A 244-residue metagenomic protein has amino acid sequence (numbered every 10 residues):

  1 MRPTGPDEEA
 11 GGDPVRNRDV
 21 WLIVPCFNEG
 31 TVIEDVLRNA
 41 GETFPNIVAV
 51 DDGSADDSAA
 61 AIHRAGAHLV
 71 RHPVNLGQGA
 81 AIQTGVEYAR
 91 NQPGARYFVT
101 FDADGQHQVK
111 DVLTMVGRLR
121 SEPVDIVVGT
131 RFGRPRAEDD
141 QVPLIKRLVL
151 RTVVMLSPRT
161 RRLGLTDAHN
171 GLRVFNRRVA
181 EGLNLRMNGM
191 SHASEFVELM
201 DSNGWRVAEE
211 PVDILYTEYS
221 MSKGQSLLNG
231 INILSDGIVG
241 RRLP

Functional and structural regions predicted by a protein language model:
M1-N17, T160-R162, L185-P244: Hydrophobic helical membrane-anchoring modules
G5-D7, V24-T43: Short, well-formed alpha-helical segments that are part of the catalytic scaffolds of diverse glycosyltransferases
D19-W21: Cell-envelope/extracellular polymer assembly enzymes that use nucleotide-activated donors
C26, V50-D52, H72: Conserved sequence signature across two-component system core domains
T31-D35, D56-A65: Acidic helix N-cap motif at the loop->helix transition within catalytic regions of sugar-transfer enzymes
D51-A60, G105: A conserved acidic beta->alpha catalytic loop
H72-Y88, Y97, V109-M190, T217-L234: Acceptor/aglycone-binding surface of glycosyltransferases and processive sugar-polymer synthases
G94-D104: Short beta-strand-to-loop acidic/aromatic patch adjacent to the donor-nucleotide binding site
